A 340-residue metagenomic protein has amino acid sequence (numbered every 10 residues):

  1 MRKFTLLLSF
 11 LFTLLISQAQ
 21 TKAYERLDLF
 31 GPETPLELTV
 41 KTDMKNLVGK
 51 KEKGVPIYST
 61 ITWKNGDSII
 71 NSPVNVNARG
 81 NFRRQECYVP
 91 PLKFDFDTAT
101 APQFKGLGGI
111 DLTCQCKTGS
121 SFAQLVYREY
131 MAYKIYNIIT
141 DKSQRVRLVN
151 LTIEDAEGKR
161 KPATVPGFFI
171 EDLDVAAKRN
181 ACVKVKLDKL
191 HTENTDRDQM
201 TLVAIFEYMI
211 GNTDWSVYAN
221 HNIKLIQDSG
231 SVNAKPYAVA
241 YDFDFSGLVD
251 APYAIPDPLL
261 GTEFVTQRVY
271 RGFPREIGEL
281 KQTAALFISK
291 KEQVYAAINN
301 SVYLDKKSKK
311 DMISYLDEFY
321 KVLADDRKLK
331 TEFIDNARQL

Functional and structural regions predicted by a protein language model:
M1-T21: Bacterial Sec-dependent N-terminal signal peptides
Q20-L340: Phosphate/dinucleotide-binding and metal-coordinating scaffold of catalytic cores in nucleotide-dependent enzymes
